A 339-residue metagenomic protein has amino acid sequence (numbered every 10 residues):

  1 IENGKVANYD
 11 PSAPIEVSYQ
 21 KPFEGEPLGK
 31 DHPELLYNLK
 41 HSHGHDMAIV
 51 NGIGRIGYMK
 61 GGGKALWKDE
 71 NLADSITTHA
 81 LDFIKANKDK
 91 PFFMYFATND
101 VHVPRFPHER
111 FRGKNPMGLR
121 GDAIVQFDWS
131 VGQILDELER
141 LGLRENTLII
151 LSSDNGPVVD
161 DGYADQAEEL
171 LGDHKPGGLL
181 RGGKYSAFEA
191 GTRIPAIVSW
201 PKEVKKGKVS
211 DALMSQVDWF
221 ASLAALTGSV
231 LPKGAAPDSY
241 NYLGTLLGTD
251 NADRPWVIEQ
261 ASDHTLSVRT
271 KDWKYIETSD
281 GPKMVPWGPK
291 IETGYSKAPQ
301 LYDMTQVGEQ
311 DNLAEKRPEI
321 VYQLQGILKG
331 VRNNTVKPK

Functional and structural regions predicted by a protein language model:
I1-G62: Catalytic-site neighborhoods of secreted/periplasmic enzymes that process anionic sulfate/phosphate groups
G4, T78-D122, V158-D160, A164-D165: Active-site His/acidic residue clusters
N8-Y9, I15, P157-E189, V204-K208 (+4 more regions): C-terminal cap/loop subdomain of S1 sulfatases and analogous C-terminal strand-loop tails that border
D31-A48, G52-I56, D69, W219 (+6 more regions): Long, internal low-complexity/basic segments
I53-A65, E109-K114, S199-E203, T305-Q310: Short glycine/proline-rich turn/loop motifs
G62-D74, G113-Q126: The substrate-binding groove and active-site-proximal loops of carbohydrate-active enzymes, especially glycoside
N87-M94, L143-I149, T192-I194, N251-P255 (+2 more regions): Loop/turn elements at helix/coil->beta-strand transitions in domains of secreted/extracellular proteins
D128-A164: Metal-dependent active-site segment of extracytoplasmic phospho-/sulfohydrolases and closely related
